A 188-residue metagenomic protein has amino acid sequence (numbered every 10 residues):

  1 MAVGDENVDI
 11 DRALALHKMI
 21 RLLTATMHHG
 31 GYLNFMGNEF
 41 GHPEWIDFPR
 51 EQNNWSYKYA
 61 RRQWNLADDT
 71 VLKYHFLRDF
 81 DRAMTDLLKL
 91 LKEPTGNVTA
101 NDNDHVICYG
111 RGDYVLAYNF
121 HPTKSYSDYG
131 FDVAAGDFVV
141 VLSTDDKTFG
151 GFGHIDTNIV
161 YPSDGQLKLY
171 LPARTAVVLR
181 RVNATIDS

Functional and structural regions predicted by a protein language model:
M1-I10: Active-site clefts of carbohydrate-active enzymes
D9-L16, L23-N34, N38-S188: Carbohydrate-interacting/catalytic domains
